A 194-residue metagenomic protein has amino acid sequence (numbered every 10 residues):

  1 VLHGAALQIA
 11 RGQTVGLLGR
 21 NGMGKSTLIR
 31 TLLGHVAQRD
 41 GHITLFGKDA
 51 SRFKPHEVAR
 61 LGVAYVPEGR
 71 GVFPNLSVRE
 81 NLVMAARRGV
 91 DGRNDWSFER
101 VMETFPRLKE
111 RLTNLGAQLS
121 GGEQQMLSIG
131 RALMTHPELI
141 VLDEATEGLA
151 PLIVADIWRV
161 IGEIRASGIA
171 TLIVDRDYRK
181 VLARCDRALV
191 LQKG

Functional and structural regions predicted by a protein language model:
V15, A37, F53, L76-W96 (+2 more regions): ABC-type ATPase nucleotide-binding domains, specifically the catalytic core motifs of the NBD
L18-R20: The feature captures the beta-strand-to-loop junction immediately N-terminal to the Walker
L33: Helix-to-loop junction immediately C-terminal to a conserved catalytic motif
G41-K48, L61, N94-F98: Conserved ABC transporter NBD signature motif
L115-L119, E123: Conserved ABC ATPase signature
A132-L133: ABC ATPase C-loop
H136: Conserved catalytic motifs of ABC-family nucleotide-binding domains
I140-E144: Catalytic Walker B motif of ABC-type/P-loop ATPase nucleotide-binding domains
